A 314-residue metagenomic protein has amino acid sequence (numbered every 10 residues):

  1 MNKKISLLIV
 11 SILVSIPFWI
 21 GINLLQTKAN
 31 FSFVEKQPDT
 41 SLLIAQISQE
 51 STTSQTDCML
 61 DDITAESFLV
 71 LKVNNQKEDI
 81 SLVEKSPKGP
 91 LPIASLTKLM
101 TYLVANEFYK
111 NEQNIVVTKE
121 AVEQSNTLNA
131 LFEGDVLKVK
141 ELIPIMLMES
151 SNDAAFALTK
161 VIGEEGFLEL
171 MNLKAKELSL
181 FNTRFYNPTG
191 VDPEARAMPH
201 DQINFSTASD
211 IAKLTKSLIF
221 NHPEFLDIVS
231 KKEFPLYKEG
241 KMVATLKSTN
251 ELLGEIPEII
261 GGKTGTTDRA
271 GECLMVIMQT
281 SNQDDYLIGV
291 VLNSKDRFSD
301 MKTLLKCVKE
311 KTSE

Functional and structural regions predicted by a protein language model:
N2-L8, S15-S67, V73, L142 (+1 more regions): Penicillin-recognizing serine hydrolase domain
D62, P87-P90, S95-L96: Extracytoplasmic Gram-positive cell-surface binding/anchoring modules and repeats
Q76-K88: Short, conserved catalytic-motif segment at the N-terminal edge
D79, P92-V116, I211: Active-site SXXK
T97, K119-A121, D135, S150 (+4 more regions): A mature extracytoplasmic/lumenal domain signature
E107-A121, F167, H222-S230: Short, well-structured active-site flanking segments
V117-E133, M171-R184: Active-site helix/loop module of the DD-peptidase/beta-lactamase fold, centered on the serine-lysine SxxK catalytic
Q124-T159, V243-G261: Conserved catalytic neighborhood of penicillin-recognizing serine enzymes
